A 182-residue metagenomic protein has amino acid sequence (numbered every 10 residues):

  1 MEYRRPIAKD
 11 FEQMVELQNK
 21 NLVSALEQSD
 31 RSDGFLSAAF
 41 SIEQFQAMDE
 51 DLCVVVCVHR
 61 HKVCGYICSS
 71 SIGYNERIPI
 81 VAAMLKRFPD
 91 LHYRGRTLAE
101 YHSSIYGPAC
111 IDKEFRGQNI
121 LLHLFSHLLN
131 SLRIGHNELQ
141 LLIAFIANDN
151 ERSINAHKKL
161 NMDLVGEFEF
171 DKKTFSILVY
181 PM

Functional and structural regions predicted by a protein language model:
E2-N19, E27: A short beta-loop-alpha structural element at the N-terminal edge of CoA-dependent acyl/N-acetyltransferase catalytic
L22-E43: Conserved GNAT-fold acetyl-CoA-binding loop/helix
E43-V55, I72-R77: A short helix-loop-beta-strand connector motif used in the catalytic cores of GNAT acetyltransferases and, in some
C68-P108: Conserved acyl-donor/pantetheine-binding loop and adjacent beta-alpha core of acyl/acetyltransferases and related
H102-S104, L132-A147: Conserved GNAT acetyl-CoA-binding A-motif
G107-R116, L142-I154: Conserved beta-strand-loop-alpha-helix junction that forms the acyl-donor binding cleft
P108-I111, G117-L132, K159: Conserved acetyl-CoA-binding loop-helix of GNAT-fold acetyltransferases
H123, I134, N148-G166: Conserved active-site alpha-helix within GNAT-family acetyltransferase domains
